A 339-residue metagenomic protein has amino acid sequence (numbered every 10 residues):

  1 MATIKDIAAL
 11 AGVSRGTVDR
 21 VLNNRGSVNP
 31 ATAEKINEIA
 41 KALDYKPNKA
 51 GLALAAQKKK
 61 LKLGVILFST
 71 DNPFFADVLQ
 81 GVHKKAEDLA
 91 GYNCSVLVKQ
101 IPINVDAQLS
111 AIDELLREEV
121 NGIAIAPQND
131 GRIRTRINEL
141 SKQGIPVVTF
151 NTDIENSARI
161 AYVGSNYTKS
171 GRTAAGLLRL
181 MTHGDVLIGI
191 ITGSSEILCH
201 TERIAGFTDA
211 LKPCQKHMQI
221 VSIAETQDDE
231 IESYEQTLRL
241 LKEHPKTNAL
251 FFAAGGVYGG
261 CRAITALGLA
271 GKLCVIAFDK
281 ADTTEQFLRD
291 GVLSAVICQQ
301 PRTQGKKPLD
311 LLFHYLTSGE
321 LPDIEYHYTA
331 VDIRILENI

Functional and structural regions predicted by a protein language model:
M1-A53: N-terminal helix-turn-helix DNA-binding module of bacterial transcription factors
K49-S110: Amphipathic helical "hinge" segments at domain boundaries
F74-L89, S170-A174, L198-H217, E232 (+3 more regions): Short, solvent-exposed amphipathic alpha-helices that sit in or adjacent to ligand/effector-binding or catalytic
E87-V105, L187-I190, L211-I231: Short beta-strand elements in bilobed, periplasmic/extracellular small-molecule ligand-binding domains
I123-E139, F207, E225-T283: Hydrophobic alpha-helical
G131-K169, A281-R289: Flexible loop/hinge segments that line or gate small-molecule binding clefts
V163-L187, S233-Y234, T284, Q300-T317: Hydrophobic alpha-helical segments within soluble ligand-binding/sensing domains
L211, Q300-I339: Hinge/cleft segment of the Venus flytrap/periplasmic-binding protein
